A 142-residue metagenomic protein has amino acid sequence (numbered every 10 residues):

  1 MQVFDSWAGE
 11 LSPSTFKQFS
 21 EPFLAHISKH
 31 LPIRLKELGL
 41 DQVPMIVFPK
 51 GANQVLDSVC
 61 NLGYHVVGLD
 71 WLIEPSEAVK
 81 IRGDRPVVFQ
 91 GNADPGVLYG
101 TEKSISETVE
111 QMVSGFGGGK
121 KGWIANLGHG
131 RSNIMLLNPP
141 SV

Functional and structural regions predicted by a protein language model:
M1-V142: Active-site loop segments of alpha/beta catalytic cores
